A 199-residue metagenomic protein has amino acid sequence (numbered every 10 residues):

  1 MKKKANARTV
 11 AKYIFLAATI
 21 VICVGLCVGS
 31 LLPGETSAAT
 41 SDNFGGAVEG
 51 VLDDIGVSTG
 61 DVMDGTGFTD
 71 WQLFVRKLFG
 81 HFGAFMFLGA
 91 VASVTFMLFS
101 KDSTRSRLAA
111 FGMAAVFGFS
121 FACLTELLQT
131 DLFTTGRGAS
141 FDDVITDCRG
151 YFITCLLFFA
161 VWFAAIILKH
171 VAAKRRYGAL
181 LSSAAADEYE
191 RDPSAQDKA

Functional and structural regions predicted by a protein language model:
M1-G136, C148-A199: Bulky hydrophobic segments
